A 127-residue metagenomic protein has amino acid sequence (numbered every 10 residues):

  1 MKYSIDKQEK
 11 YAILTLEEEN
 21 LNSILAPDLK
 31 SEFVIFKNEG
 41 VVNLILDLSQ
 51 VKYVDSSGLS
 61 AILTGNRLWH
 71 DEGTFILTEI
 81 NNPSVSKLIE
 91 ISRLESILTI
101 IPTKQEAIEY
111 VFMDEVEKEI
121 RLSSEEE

Functional and structural regions predicted by a protein language model:
M1-T15: Short beta-strand/loop segment at the start of cytosolic alpha/beta domains
D6, T99-I101: General small-molecule cofactor/ligand-binding pocket signal
K7, S49, E106-I108: A general marker of short, structured functional hotspots
K10, N82, Q105: Residues that form or immediately flank small-molecule/cofactor binding pockets and catalytic motifs
E18: Flexible glycine-/small-residue-rich
L21-L98: Amphipathic alpha-helical interaction surfaces in cytosolic regulatory modules
P102-E125: A charged, well-structured terminal subsegment
